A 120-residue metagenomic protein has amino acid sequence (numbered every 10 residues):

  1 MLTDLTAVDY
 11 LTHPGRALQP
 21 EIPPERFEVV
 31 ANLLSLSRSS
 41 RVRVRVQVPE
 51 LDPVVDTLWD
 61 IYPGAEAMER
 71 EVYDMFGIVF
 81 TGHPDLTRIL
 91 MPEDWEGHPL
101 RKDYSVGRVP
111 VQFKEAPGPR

Functional and structural regions predicted by a protein language model:
M1-R120: Terminal low-complexity/charged segments
